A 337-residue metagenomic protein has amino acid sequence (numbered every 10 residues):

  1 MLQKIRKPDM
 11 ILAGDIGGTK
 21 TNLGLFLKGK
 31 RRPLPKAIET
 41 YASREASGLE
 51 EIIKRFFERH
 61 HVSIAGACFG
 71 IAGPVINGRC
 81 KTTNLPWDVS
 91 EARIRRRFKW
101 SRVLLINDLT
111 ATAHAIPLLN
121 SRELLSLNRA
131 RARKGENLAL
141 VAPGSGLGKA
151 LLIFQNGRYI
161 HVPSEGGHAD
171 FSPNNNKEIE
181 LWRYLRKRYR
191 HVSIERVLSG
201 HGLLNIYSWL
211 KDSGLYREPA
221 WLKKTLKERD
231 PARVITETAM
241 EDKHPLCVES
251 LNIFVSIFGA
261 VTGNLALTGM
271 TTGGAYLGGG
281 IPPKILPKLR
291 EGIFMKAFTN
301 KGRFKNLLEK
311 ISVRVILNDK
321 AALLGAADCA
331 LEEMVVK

Functional and structural regions predicted by a protein language model:
M1-R6, K54, L105-L138: Conserved phosphate-binding catalytic cores of ATP/NTP-utilizing and phosphoryl-transfer enzymes
M1-S63, E180-K337: ATP-binding/phosphotransfer module of carbohydrate and carboxylate kinases, centering on a glycine-rich
P8-D9, K99-S101, K134-L138, L147 (+2 more regions): Short coil/turn connectors at secondary-structure junctions
D15, D108, G144: Active-site glycine-centered loops adjacent to acidic/histidine catalytic or metal-binding residues that shape
T21, P74-I76, G146-A150, N205 (+1 more regions): Short, acidic Gly/Pro/Ser/Thr-rich loop/turn segments
H60-E123, L140, P283-P287: Short beta-strand-loop/turn "lid" adjacent to the catalytic site in phosphate-handling enzymes
I116, A150-F154, W209: A short secondary-structure junction signal
E123-E195, L286-L289, I293-T299, R303-L308: Glycine-rich phosphate-binding loop of actin/hexokinase-like ATP-binding domains
